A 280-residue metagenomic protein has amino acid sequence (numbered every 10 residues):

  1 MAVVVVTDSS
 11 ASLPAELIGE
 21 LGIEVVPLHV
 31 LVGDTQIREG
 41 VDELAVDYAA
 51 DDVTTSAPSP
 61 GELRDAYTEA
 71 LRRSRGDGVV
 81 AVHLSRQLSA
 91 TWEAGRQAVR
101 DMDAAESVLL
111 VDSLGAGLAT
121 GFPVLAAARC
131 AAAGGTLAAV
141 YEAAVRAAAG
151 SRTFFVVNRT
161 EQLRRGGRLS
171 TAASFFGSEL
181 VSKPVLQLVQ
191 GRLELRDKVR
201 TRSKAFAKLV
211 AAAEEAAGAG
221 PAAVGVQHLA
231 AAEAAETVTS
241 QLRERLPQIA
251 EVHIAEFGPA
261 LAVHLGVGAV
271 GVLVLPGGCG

Functional and structural regions predicted by a protein language model:
V3-D65, E69: N-terminal glycine-rich anion-binding loop in soluble enzyme alpha/beta folds
V4, S10-E24, H29-G33, G78 (+2 more regions): Mixed-charge interfacial surface used for oligomerization/domain docking and macromolecular partner engagement
V53-P60, A81-W92, S113-G117, C130: Short gly/ser-rich anion-binding loops that grip negatively charged ligand groups
G61-V99: Active-site cofactor/cluster-binding pocket
